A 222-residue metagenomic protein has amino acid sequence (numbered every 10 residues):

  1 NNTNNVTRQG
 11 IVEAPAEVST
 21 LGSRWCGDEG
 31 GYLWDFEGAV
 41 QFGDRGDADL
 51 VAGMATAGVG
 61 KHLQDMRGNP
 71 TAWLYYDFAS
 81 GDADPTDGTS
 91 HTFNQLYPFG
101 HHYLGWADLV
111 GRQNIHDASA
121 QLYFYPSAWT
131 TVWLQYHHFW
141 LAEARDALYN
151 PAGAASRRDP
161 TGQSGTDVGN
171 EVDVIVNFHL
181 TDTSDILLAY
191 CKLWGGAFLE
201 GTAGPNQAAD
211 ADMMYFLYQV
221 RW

Functional and structural regions predicted by a protein language model:
N1-S23, D146-D173, L187: Outer membrane beta-barrel transmembrane domains
N2, E29, V40-D44, Y76-D82 (+3 more regions): Transmembrane beta-strands of outer-membrane beta-barrel pores
Q9-I11, E37-Q41, A48-G162, G201: Extracellular/periplasmic loop regions
P15-L21, D49-A55, G68, N114-A118 (+2 more regions): Residues that define the transmembrane beta-barrel architecture of outer-membrane proteins
A16-G58, S184-L193, Y215-Q219: Surface-exposed extracellular loop regions of Gram-negative outer-membrane beta-barrel proteins
S23-G27, A57-K61, L74, A120-F124 (+2 more regions): Residues on the lipid-exposed face of transmembrane beta-strands in outer-membrane beta-barrel proteins
G27-G31, L63-R67, F124-A128, V168 (+3 more regions): Outer-membrane beta-barrel strand-turn architecture
G31-L33, R67-W73, T131-W133, D185-L187 (+1 more regions): Outer-membrane beta-barrel architecture
